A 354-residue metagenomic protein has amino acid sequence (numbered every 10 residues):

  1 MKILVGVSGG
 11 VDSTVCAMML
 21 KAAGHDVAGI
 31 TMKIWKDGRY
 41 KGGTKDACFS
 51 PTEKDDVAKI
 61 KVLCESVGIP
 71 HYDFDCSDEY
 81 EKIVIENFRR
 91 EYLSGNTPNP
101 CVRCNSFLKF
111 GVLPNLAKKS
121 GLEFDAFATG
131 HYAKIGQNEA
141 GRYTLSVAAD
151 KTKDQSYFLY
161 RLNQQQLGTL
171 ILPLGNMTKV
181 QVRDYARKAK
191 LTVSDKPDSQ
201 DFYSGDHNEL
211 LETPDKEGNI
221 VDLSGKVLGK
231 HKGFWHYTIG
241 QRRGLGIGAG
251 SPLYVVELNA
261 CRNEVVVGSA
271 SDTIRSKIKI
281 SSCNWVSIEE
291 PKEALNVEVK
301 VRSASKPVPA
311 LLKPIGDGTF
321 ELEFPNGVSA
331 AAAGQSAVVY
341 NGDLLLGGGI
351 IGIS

Functional and structural regions predicted by a protein language model:
M1-Y160, V180-Q181: ATP-dependent adenylation/nucleotidyltransferase module used to activate substrates
A128-S354: AMP-forming adenylation/ATP pyrophosphatase catalytic core
